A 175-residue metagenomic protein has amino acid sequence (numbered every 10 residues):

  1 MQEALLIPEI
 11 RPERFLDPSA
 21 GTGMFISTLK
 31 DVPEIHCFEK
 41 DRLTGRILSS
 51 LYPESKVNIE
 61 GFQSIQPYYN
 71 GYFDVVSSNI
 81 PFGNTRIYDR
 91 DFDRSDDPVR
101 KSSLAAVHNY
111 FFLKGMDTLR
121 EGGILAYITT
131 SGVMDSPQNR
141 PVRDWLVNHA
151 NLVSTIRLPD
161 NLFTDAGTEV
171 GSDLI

Functional and structural regions predicted by a protein language model:
M1-T85, T129-G132, I175: Conserved S-adenosyl-L-methionine
P33-E34, E54-S55, F92-D96, V142-W145: Glycine-rich, phosphate-binding/catalytic loops in enzymes
K40-R42, S103-F163: Conserved Class I SAM-dependent methyltransferase catalytic core
G71, P137-P141, V170: Generic recognition of short, well-ordered alpha-helical segments
I80-F111, V133: Mobile active-site "lid"/loop adjacent to the S-adenosyl-L-methionine
L162-L174: Flexible, glycine-/basic-rich loop-and-beta segments that form/coincide with the SAM-dependent methyltransferase
